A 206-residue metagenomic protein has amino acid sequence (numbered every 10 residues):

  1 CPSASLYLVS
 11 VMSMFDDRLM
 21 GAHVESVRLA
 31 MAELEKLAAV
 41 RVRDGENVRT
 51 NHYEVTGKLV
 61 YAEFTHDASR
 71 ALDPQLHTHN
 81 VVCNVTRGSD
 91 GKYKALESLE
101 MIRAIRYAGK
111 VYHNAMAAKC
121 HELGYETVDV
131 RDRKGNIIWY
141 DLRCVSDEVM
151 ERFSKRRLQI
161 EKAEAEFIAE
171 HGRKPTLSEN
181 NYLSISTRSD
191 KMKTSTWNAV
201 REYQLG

Functional and structural regions predicted by a protein language model:
C1-G206: Beta->alpha loop/short-helix hinge microenvironment recognizer with preference for catalytic Tyr/His contexts
